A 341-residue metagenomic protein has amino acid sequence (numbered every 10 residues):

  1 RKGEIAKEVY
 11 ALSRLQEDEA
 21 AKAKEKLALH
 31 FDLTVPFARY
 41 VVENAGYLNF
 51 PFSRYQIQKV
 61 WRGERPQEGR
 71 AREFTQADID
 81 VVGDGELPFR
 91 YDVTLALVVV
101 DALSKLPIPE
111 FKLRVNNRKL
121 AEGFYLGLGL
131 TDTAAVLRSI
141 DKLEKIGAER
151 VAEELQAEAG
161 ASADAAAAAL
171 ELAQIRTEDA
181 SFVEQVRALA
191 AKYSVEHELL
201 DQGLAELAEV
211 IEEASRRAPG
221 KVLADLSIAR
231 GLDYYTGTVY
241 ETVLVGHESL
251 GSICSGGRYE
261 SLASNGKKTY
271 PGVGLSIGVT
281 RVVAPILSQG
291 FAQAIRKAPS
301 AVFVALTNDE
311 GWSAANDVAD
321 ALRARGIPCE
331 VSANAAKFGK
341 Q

Functional and structural regions predicted by a protein language model:
R1-K7, V115-G127, I228-T236, A336-Q341: Beta-rich nucleic-acid/ligand-interaction surfaces
R1-R39: Active-site loop/lid in soluble adenylation, ligation, and acyl-transfer enzymes
K22-K24, D32-P109, L155-Q341: Positively charged, Gly/Ser-enriched RNA/tRNA-binding surfaces
L113-A159: Short terminal or interdomain "cap/linker" segment that borders an active site or interface and mediates
